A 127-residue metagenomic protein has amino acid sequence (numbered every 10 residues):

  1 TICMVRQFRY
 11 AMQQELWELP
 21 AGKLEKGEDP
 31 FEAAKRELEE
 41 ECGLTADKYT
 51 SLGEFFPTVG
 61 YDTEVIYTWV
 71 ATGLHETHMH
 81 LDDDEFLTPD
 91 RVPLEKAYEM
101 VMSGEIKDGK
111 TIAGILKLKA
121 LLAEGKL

Functional and structural regions predicted by a protein language model:
T1-R36, L127: Conserved Nudix-box catalytic region and its N-terminal flanking loop in Nudix hydrolases and closely related
Q14, H80, L118: Short glycine-/acidic-enriched loop or helix-start segments at secondary-structure transitions that form or flank
K23-G109: Unchanged
A120-L127: Generic C-terminal helix-cap and adjacent flexible tail
